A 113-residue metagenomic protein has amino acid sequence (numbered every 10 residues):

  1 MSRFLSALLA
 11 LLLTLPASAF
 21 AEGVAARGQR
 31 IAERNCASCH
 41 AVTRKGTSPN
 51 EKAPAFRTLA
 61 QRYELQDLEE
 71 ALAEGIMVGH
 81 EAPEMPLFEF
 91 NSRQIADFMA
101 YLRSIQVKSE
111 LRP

Functional and structural regions predicted by a protein language model:
M1-F4: Positively charged n-region of N-terminal signal peptides that target proteins for export
S6-P16: Bacterial N-terminal signal peptides
L15-I31: Electrostatic cytochrome c docking/interface patches
V24, E64, L68, Q94-I95: Stable alpha-helical elements in mature extracytoplasmic
G28, N35-V42, F98: The canonical Cys-X-X-Cys-His
Q29, R44-A73: Gly/Gly-Pro-rich "capping" loops immediately C-terminal to redox-active cysteine motifs in periplasmic/lumenal
N50-L59, A73-I105: Axial heme c-ligation environment in periplasmic c-type cytochrome domains
L111-P113: Short, solvent-exposed mixed-charge patches
